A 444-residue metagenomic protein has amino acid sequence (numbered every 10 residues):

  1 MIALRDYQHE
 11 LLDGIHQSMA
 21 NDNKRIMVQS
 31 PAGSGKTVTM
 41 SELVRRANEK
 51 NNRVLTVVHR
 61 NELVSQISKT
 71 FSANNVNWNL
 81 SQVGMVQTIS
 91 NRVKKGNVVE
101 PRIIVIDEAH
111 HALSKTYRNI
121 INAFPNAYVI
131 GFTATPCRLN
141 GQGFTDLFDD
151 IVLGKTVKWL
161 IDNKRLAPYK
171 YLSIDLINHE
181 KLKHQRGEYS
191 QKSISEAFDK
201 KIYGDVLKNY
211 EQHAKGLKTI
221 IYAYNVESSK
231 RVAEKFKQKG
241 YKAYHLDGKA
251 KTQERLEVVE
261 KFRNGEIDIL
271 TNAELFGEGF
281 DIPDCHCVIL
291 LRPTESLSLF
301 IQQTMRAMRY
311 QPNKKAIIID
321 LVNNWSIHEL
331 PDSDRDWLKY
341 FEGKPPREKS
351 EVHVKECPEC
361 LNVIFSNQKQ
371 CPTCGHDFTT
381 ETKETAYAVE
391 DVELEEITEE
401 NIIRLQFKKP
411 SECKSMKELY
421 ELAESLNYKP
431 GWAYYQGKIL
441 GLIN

Functional and structural regions predicted by a protein language model:
M1-M27: Conserved pre-motif I regulatory segment
D22-L43: Walker A/P-loop
V64-E100: Inter-Walker segment of RecA-like/P-loop motor cores
S65-K69, R231, K242-A273: Conserved helicase ATPase core of P-loop NTP-dependent helicases/translocases
H111-Y171: Post-DEXD/H (motif II) to motif III coupling segment of the RecA-like Helicase ATP-binding lobe
I151-I220: Conserved interdomain linker/interface between the two RecA-like ATPase lobes of SF2 helicase motors
I269-N272, E278-P293, A316-D320: A short beta-strand element within the Helicase C-terminal
A307-D332: Conserved segment of the helicase C-terminal RecA-like domain
